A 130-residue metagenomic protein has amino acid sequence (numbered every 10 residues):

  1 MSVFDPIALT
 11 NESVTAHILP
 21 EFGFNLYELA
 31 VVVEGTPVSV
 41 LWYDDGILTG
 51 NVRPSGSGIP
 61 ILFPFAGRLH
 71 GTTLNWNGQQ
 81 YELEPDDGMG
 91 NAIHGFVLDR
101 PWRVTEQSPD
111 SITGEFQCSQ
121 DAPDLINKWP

Functional and structural regions predicted by a protein language model:
M1-P130: Surface-exposed acidic/polar loop and edge beta-strand patches at domain peripheries
